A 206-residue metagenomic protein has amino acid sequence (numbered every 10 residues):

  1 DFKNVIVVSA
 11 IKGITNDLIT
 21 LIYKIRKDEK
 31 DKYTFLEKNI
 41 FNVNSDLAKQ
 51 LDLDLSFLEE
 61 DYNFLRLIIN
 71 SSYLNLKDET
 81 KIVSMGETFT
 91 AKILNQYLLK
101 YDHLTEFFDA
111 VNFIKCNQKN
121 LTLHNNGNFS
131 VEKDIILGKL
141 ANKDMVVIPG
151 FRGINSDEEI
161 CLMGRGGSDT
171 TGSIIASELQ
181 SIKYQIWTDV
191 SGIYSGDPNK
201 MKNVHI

Functional and structural regions predicted by a protein language model:
D1-I206: Nucleotide/pyrophosphate-binding catalytic subdomain
